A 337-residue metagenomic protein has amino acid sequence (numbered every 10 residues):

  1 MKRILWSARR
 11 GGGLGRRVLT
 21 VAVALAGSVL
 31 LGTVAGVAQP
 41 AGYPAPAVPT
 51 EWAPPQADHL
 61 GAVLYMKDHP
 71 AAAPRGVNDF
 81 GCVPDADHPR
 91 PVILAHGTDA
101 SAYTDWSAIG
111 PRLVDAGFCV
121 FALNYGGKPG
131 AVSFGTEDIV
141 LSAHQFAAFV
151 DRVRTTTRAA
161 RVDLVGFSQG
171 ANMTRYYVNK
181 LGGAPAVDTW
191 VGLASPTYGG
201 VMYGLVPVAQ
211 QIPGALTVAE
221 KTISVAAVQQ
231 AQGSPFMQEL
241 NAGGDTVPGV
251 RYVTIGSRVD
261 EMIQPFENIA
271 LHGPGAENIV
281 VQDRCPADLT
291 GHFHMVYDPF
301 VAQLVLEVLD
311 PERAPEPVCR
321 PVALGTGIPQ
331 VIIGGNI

Functional and structural regions predicted by a protein language model:
K2-A116, R320-G327, I333-I337: Flexible, membrane-associating and regulatory peripheral segments of lipid-active enzymes
P84-H88, V114-D115, T156-T157, V165 (+3 more regions): Extracellular/periplasmic catalytic domains that process cell-envelope and extracellular macromolecules
A95-H96, V120, V140-N241: Serine-dependent carboxylesterase/thioesterase catalytic core of lipase-like alpha/beta-hydrolase/SGNH enzymes
G97-S101, V132-I139, V225-A227, L289-M295: Second-shell loop/turn segments in exported
D99, G127-P129, T197: Alpha/beta-hydrolase active-site loop signature
A102-T104, G130, V201: Short N-terminal helix/helix-N-cap motif within the alpha/beta-hydrolase-1
L113-G130: Conserved alpha/beta-hydrolase
P248-I337: C-terminal catalytic-base region of ester-bond hydrolases, centering on the histidine of the charge-relay
